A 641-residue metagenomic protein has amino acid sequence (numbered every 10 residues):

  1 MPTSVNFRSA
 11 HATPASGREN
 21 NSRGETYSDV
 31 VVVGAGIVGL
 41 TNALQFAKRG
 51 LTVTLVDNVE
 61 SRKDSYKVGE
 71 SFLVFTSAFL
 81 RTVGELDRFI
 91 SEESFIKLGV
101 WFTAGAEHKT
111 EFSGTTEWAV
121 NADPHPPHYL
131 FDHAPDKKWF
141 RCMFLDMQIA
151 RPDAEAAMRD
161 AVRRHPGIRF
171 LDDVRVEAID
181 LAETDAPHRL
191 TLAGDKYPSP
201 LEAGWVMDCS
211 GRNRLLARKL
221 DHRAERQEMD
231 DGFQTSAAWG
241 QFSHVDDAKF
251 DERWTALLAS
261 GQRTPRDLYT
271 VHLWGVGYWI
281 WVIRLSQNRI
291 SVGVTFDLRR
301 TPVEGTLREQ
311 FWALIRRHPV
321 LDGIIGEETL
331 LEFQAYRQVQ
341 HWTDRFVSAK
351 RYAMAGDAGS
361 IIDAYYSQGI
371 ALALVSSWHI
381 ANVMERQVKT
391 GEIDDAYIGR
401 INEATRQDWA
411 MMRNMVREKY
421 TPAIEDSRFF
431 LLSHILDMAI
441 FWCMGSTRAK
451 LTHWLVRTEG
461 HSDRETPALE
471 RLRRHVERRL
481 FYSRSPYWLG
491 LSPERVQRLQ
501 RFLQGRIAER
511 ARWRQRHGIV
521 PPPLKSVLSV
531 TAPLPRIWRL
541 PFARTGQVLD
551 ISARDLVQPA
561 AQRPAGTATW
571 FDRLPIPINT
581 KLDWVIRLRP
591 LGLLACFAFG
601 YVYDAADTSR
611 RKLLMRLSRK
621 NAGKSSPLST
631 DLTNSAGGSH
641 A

Functional and structural regions predicted by a protein language model:
R23-V38, T54: Beta1/beta-strand and adjacent pyrophosphate-binding region of the FAD-binding site in flavoprotein oxidoreductases
V38, S61, N213: Conserved Rossmann-like nucleotide-cofactor binding loop
A47-V68: Glycine-rich FAD pyrophosphate-binding loop
D64-P126: N-terminal FAD cofactor-binding segment of flavoenzymes
P124-E155, R189, T295-D297: Helix-loop-beta segment of a Rossmann-like dinucleotide-binding subdomain
A161-W312, R316-P319: Predominantly flavin-linked oxidoreductase catalytic cores and closely associated redox partners
V276-I280, R284-S286, T295-V416, Y420: FAD/FMN-dependent oxidoreductases across multiple families
E385-T633, H640-A641: C-terminal helical "tail/cap" subdomain of flavin- and related membrane-associated enzymes
